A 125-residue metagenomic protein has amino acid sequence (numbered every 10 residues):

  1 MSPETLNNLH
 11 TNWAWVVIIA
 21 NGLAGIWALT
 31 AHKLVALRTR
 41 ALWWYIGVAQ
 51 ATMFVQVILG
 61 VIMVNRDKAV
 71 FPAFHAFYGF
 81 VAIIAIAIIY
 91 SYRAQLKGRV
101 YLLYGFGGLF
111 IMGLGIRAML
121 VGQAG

Functional and structural regions predicted by a protein language model:
M1-G22: Hydrophobic transmembrane alpha-helical segments in integral membrane proteins
N12-I19, K68-A82: Structural signature of hydrophobic alpha-helical transmembrane segments
V17-L34: N-terminal signal-anchor/start-transfer transmembrane helix
L37-M53, F74-H75: Loop-to-helix transition at the N-terminal end of transmembrane alpha-helices
A41-G47, R99-G108: Cytoplasmic-side transmembrane-helix entry/capping segments in multi-pass membrane proteins
A49-M63: A generic, lipid-embedded transmembrane alpha helix
N65-V70, A87-L103, L120-V121: Membrane-helix boundary connector in multi-pass membrane proteins
G113-G125: Juxtamembrane boundary at the C-terminal end of a transmembrane helix
